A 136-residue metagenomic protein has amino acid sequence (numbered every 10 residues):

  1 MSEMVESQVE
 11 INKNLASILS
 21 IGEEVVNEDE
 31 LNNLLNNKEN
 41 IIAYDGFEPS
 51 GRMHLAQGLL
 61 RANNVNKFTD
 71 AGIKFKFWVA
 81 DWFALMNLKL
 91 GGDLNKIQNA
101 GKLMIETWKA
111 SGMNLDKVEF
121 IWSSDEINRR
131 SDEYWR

Functional and structural regions predicted by a protein language model:
M1-S50, V118-E119: Non-catalytic terminal extensions that flank enzyme cores
G22, N87, L94-R136: Divalent-metal (Mg2+/Mn2+/Ca2+)-assisted nucleotide/phosphate chemistry catalytic cores
E48, A80-W82, S123-D125: An acidic- and aromatic-residue-enriched active-site/binding cleft used to recognize and process polar
G51-L55, N87-L88: A generic structural signal for short coil/turn motifs at secondary-structure boundaries
L55-F77: Histidine-anchored nucleotide/phosphate-binding helix
A62, G92-L94: Short secondary-structure boundary/capping segments
A71-A80, G112-D116: Short, flexible active-site-proximal loops enriched in glycine and acidic residues
A80-L88, G92: Short connector loops at secondary-structure junctions
